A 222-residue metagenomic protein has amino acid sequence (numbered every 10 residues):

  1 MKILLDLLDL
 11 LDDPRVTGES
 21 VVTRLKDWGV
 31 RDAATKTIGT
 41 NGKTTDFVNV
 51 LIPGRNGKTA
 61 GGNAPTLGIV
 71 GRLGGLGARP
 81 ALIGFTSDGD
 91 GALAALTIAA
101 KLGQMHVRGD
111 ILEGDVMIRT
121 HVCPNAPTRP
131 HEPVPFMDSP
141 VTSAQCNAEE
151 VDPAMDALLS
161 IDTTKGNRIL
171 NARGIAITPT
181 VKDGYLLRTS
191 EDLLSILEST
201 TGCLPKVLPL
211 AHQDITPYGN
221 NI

Functional and structural regions predicted by a protein language model:
I3-R79: Soluble metallo-hydrolase cores and metallopeptidase-like ectodomains found primarily in the secretory/periplasmic
D32-T35, R108-G114, C203-I215: Flexible, glycine/charged-enriched surface loops at secondary-structure junctions
N41-G42, N56-N63, T86-D88, R108-L112 (+1 more regions): Solvent-exposed alpha-helices and their adjacent loops that cap or buttress functional pockets in soluble metabolic
I69, R79-T120: Alpha-helical metal-binding/catalytic segments enriched in His/Glu/Asp
L73-L76, T120-P127: Acidic, glycine-rich active-site loops and adjacent beta-strand->loop/helix elements that engage anionic groups
A81, P127-V134, L170-R173: Short acidic, glycine/serine/threonine-rich loops at helix termini
P133-L159: A glycine-rich helix N-cap at a beta->alpha junction
T163-I222: Active-site-adjacent substrate-binding region of metalloamidase/peptidase-like peptide-processing proteins
